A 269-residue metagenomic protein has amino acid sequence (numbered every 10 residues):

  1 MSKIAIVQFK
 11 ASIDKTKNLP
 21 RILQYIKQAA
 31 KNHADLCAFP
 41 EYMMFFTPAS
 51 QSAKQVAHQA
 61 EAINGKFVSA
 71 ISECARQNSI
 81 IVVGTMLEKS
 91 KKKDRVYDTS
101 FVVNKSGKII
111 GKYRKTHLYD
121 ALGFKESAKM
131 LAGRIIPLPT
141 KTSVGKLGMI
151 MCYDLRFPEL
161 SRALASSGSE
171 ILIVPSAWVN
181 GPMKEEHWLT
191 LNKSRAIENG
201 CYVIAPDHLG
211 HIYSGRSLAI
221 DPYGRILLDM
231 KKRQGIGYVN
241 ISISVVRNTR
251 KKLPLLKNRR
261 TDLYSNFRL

Functional and structural regions predicted by a protein language model:
M1-I13, A38, T99, K112 (+2 more regions): Active-site-proximal beta-strand elements of phosphoester/diester hydrolases
K15, Q24-K105, V179-I197: Cys-nucleophile CN-hydrolase/nitrilase-fold catalytic domain and related Cys-dependent amidase chemistry that acts on
K17-Q28, F157-R162: Short, acidic/polar
F45, F101, K112-Y119, L218 (+1 more regions): Short beta->alpha transition motifs characteristic of CBS
A60-V83, K146, L155-G237: CN hydrolase (nitrilase-like) catalytic-core segments centered on the catalytic cysteine and neighboring Lys/Glu
G84-M86, T99-V102, L138, S217-A219 (+1 more regions): Short beta-strand scaffold segments in enzyme catalytic cores
K91-S167, N180-T190, K252-L255: Active-site catalytic loop in hydrolytic enzyme cores
R247-L269: A short C-terminal boundary segment appended to hydrolase-like catalytic domains
